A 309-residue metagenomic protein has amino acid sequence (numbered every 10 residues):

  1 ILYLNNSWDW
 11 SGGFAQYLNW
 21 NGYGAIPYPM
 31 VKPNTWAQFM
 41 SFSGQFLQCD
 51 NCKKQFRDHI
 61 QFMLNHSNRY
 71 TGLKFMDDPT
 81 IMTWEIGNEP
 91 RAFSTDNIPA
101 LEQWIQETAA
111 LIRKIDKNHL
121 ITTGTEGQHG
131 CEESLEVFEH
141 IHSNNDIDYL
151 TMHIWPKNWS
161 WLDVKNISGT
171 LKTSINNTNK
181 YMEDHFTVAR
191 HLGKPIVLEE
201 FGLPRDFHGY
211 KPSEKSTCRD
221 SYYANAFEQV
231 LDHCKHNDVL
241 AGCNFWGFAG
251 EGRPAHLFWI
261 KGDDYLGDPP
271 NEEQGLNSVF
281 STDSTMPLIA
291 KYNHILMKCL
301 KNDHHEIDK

Functional and structural regions predicted by a protein language model:
I1-L162, G169-P195, F201-S221, N225-E228 (+4 more regions): Active-site mouth of glycoside hydrolases
